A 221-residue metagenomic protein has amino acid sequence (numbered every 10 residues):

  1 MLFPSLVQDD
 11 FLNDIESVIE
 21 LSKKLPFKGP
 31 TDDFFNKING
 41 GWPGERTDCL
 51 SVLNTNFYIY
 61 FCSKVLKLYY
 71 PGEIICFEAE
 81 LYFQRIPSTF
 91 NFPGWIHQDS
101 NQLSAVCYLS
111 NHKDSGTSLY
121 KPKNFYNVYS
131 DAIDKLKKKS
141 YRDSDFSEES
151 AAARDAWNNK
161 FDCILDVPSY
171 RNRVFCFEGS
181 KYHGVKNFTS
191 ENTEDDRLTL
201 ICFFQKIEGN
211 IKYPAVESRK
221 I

Functional and structural regions predicted by a protein language model:
M1-G94, T117, K123, A132-K135: Non-heme Fe(II)/2-oxoglutarate
S88-I221: Catalytic core of non-heme Fe(II) oxygenases with the double-stranded beta-helix
